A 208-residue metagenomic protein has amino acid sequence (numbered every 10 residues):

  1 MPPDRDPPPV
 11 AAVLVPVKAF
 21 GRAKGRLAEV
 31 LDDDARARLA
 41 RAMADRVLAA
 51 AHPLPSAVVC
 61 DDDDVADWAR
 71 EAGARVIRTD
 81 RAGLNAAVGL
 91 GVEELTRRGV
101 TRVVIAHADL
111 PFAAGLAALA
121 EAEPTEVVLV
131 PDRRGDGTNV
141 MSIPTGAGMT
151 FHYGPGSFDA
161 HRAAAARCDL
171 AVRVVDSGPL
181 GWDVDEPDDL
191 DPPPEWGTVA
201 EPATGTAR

Functional and structural regions predicted by a protein language model:
M1-L27: N-terminal nucleotide-binding beta1-loop-alpha1 segment
P2-D6, A163-R208: Conserved alpha/beta core of the MobA/IspD/sugar-nucleotide pyrophosphorylase nucleotidyltransferase superfamily
L27-A35: Short glycine-enriched, charge-decorated loop/helix-capping segments at active-site entrances that position
R38-P55: A short, N-terminal amphipathic alpha-helix
P55-V76: Acidic donor-binding segment of Leloir-type glycosyltransferases
R70-V104: Short phosphate-binding loop-to-helix
L110-G137: Conserved donor-nucleotide/metal-binding helix-loop-beta segment in metal-dependent transferases, i.e., the alpha-helix
I143-R167: Short, glycine-/small-residue-rich phosphate/pyrophosphate-handling segment
